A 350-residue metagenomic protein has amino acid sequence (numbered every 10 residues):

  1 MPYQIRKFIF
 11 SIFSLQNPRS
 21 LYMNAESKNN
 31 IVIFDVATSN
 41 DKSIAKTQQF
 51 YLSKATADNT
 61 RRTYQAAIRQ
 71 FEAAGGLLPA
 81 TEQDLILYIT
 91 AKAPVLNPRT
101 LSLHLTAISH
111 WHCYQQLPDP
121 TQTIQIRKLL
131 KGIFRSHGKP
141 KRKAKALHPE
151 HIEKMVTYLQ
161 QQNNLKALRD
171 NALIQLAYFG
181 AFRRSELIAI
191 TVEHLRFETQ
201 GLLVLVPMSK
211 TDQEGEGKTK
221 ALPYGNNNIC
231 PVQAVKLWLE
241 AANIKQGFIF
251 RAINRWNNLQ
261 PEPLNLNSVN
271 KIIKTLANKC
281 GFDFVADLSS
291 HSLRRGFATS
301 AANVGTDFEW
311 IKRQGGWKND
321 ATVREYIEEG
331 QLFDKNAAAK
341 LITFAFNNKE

Functional and structural regions predicted by a protein language model:
Y3-E350: Extended, non-catalytic subsegments within catalytic or DNA/protein-binding/adaptor domains
